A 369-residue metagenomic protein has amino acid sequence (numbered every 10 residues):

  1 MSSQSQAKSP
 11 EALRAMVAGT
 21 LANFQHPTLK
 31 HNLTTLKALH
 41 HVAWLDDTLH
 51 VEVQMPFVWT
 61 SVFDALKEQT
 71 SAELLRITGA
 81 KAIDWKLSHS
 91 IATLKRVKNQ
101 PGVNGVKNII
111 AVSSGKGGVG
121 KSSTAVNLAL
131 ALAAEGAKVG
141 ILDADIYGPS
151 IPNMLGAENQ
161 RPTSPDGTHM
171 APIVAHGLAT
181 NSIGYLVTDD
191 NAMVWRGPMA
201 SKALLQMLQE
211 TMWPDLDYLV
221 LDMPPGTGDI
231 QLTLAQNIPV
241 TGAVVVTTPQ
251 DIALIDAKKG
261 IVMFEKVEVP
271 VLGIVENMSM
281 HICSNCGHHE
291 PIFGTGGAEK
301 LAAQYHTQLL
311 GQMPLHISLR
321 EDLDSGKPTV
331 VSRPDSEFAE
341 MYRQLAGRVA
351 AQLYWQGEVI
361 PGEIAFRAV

Functional and structural regions predicted by a protein language model:
S2-H40: N-proximal, solvent-exposed amphipathic alpha-helical segments enriched in charged/polar residues
T35-A38, L45, E52-S113, G357: Extreme N-terminal, non-catalytic leader segments that precede Walker-type/kinase nucleotide-binding cores
I109-D143, I261: Walker A/P-loop phosphate-binding motif and the immediately C-terminal alpha-helix
L132-W195, S201-K202, L208: Phosphate-binding loop that captures ATP/GTP phosphates
V187-L234: Phosphate-binding/switch loop-helix module in NTP-utilizing enzymes
D217-Y218, P224-S325: Conserved catalytic-core segment of NTP-binding enzymes
S325-S336: C-terminal boundary of histidine-terminating zinc-finger modules
R348, G357-V369: A short, charged, Gly/Pro-tolerant segment at domain boundaries
